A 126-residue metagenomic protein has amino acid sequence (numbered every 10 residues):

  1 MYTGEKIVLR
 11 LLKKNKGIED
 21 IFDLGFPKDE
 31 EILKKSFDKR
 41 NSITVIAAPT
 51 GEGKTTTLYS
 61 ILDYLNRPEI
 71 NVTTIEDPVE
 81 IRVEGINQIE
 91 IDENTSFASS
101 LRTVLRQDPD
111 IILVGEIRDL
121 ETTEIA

Functional and structural regions predicted by a protein language model:
M1-A48, S60-T73, E84-N87, I91: P-loop NTP-binding catalytic core
L33, L62, L101, T123-A126: Generic hydrophobic/aromatic pocket-lining and core-packing "Φ" positions
G53: Conserved glycine(s) of the Walker
T56-T57: Conserved Walker
I61-Y64, N94, V104-Q107, E116: Amphipathic alpha-helical segments that mediate coupling or scaffolding at interfaces
I75-P78, L105-A126: Conserved P-loop NTPase nucleotide-binding/switch module
I81: Flexible, glycine-rich phosphate/dinucleotide-binding loops and adjacent beta-alpha linkers at cofactor/substrate
Q88-V104: Short glycine-rich substrate-engagement loop in P-loop NTPases that contacts/grips substrate
